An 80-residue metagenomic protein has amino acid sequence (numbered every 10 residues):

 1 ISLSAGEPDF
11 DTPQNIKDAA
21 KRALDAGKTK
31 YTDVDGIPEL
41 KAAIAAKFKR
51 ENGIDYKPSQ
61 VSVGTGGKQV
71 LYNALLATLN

Functional and structural regions predicted by a protein language model:
I1-G66, N73: N-terminal small-domain helix-loop-helix segment of the aminotransferase-like
A77-N80: Conserved PLP-anchoring active-site segment centered on the Schiff-base-forming lysine
